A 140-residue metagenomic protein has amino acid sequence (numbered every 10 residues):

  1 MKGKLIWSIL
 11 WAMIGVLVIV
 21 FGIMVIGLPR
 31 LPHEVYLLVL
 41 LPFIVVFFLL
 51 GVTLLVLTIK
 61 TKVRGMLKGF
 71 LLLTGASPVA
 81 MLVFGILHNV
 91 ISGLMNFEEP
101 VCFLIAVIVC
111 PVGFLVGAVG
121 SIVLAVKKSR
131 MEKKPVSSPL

Functional and structural regions predicted by a protein language model:
M1, R130-L140: Low-complexity, intrinsically disordered extramembrane tails and loops of integral membrane proteins
M1-L50: N-terminal signal-anchor transmembrane alpha-helix
K4-L17, N96-R130: Alpha-helical membrane-associated segments of multi-pass integral membrane proteins
W7-I14, L67-G85: Transmembrane alpha-helical segments of multi-pass membrane proteins
G22, V79, V83-I91, L115 (+1 more regions): Alpha-helical membrane-inserting segments
I26-L41, L82-V109: Interfacial non-cytosolic loop connecting adjacent transmembrane helices
L28-L31, L57-R64, I91, M95 (+1 more regions): Juxtamembrane transmembrane-helix termini
F43-L73: Canonical alpha-helical transmembrane segments
